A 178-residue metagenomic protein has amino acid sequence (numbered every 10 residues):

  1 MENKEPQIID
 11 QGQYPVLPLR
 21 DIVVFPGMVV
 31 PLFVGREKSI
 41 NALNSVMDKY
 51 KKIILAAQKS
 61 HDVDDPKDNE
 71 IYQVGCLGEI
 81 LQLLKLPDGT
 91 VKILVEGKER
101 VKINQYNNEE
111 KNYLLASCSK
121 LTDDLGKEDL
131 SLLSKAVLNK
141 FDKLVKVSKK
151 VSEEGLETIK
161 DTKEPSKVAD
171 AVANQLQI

Functional and structural regions predicted by a protein language model:
M1-I178: N-terminal low-complexity, acidic/polar interaction/targeting segments
